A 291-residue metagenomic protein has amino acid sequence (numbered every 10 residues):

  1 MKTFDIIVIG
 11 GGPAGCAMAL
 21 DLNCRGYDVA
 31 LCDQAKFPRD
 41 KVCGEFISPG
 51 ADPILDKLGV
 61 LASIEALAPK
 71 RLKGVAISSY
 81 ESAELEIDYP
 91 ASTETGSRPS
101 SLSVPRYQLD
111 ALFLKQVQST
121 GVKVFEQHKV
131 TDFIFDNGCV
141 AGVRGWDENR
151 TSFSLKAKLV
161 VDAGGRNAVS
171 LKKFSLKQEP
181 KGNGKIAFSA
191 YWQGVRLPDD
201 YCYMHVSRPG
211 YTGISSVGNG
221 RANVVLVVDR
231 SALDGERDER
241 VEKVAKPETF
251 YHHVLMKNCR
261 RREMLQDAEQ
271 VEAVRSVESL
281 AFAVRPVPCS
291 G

Functional and structural regions predicted by a protein language model:
M1-G12: Beta1/beta-strand and adjacent pyrophosphate-binding region of the FAD-binding site in flavoprotein oxidoreductases
G15-C16: N-terminal Rossmann-fold NAD(P) dinucleotide-binding loop
N23-C43: Glycine-rich FAD pyrophosphate-binding loop
Y27, V60, V122: Short phosphate-binding/catalytic loops that engage adenosine nucleotides
V42-E81: N-terminal FAD cofactor-binding segment of flavoenzymes
L67, D238-G291: FAD/FMN-dependent oxidoreductases across multiple families
S92-K115: Short beta-strand to alpha-helix junction loop
Q116-M264: Predominantly flavin-linked oxidoreductase catalytic cores and closely associated redox partners
